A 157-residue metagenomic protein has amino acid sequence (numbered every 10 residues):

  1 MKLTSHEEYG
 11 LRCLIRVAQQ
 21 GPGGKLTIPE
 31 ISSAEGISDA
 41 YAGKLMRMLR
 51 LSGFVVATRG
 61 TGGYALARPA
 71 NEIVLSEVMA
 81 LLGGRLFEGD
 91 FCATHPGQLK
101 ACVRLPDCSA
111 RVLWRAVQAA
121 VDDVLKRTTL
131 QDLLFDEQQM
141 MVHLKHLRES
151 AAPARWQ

Functional and structural regions predicted by a protein language model:
G10-P22: Short amphipathic alpha-helical interface segments
L26-G36: A short alpha-helical element within helix-turn-helix/winged-helix DNA-binding domains across DNA-binding proteins
S33, R50-L51: Alpha-helical residues within the helix-turn-helix
M46-R47: Short, hydrophobic-biased segments on the C-terminal half of alpha helices that form "recognition helices"
S52-A67: Beta-hairpin "wing" of winged helix-turn-helix
A70-P96, A110-A120: Conserved segment of winged-helix/HTH DNA-binding domains
T94-Q157: C-terminal regulatory/oligomerization modules of transcriptional regulators
